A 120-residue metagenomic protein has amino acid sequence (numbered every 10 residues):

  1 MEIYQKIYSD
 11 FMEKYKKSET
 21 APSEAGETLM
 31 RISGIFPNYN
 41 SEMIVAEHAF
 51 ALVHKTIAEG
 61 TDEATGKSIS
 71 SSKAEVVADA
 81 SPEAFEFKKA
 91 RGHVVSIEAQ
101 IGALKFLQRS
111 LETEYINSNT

Functional and structural regions predicted by a protein language model:
M1, N119-T120: Short intrinsically disordered terminal tails
M1-G34: Short, charge-rich amphipathic alpha-helices with coiled-coil/heptad character
K6-S9, E13, G34, S41 (+3 more regions): Generic structural signal for well-ordered, non-membrane alpha-helices
E27-K55: Short, well-structured hydrophobic secondary-structure segments
T28, I32-I35, E83-E86, H93: Amphipathic alpha-helix face/heptad-repeat signature
H48-K89: Extended, amphipathic alpha-helical coiled-coil scaffold segments used for oligomerization/tethering in eukaryotic
A58, F85-S118: Long amphipathic alpha-helical coiled-coil segments
